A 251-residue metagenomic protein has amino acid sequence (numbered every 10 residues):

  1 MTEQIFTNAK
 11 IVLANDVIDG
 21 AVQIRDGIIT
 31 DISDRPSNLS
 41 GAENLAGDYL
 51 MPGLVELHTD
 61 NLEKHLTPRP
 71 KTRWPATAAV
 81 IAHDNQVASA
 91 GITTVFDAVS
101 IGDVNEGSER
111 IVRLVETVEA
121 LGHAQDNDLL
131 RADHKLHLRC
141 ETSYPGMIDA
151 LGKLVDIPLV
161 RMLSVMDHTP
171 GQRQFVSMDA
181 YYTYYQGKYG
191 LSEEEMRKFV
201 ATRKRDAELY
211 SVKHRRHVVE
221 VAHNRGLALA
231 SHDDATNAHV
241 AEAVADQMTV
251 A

Functional and structural regions predicted by a protein language model:
T2-Q4, I11-M51: Histidine-rich, glycine-flanked metal-binding segment
A9, V22, G27, G47 (+4 more regions): Divalent metal-coordination and catalytic microenvironments
L39-G41, L45-D48, V80-V87, I148-L163: Short amphipathic alpha-helices and their capping/turn segments at secondary-structure boundaries
D48-T117: Metal-associated gating/positioning segment near the N- to mid-region
V55-L57, V95-D97, A132-L138, R161-V165 (+2 more regions): Hydrophobic faces of well-ordered beta-strands that scaffold small-molecule active sites in alpha/beta enzyme cores
D60, L66, S100, R139-S143 (+2 more regions): Active-site beta-loop-alpha junctions enriched in small/polar residues
V104-A150: Internal, well-ordered domain-core segments that constitute the primary functional module of diverse proteins
A120, D126, G146-M166, Q172-A251: Histidine/acidic residue-rich metal-binding segments in metalloenzymes
